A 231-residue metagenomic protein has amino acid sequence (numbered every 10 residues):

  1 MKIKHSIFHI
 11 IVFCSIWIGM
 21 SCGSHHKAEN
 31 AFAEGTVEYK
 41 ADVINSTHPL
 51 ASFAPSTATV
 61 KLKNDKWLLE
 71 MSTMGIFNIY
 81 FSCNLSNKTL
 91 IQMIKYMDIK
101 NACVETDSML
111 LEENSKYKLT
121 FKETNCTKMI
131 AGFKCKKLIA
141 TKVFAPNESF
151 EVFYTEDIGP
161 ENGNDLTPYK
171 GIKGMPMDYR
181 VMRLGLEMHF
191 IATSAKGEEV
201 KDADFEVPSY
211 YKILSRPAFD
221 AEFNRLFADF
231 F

Functional and structural regions predicted by a protein language model:
M1-I11: Bacterial N-terminal signal peptides that target proteins for export
G19-S21: C-terminal motif of bacterial Sec signal peptides marking the signal peptidase cleavage site
G23-F231: Extended soluble regions of mature proteins
